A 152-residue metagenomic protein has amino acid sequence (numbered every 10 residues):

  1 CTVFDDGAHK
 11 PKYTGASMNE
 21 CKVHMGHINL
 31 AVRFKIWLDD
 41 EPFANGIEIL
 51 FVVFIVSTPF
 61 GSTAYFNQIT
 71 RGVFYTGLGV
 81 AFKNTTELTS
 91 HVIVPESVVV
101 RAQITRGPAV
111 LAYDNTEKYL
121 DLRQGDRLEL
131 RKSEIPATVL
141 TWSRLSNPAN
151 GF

Functional and structural regions predicted by a protein language model:
C1-F54, F60-F152: Catalytic phosphate-donor-binding core of small-molecule kinases
